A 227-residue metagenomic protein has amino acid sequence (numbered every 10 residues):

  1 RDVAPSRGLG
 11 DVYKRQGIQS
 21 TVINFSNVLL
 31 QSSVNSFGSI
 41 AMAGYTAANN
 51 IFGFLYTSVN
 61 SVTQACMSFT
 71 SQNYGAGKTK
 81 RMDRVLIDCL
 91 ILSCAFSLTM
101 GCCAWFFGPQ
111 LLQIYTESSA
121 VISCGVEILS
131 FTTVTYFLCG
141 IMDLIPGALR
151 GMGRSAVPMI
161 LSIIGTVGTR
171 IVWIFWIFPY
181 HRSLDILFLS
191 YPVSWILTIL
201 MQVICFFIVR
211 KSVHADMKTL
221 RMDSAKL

Functional and structural regions predicted by a protein language model:
R1-Y13: Single conserved hydrophobic/aromatic residue that forms the stacking wall/gate of nucleotide- or nucleobase-binding
G17-S32, S36, I51-A65, G101 (+5 more regions): Hydrophobic alpha-helical transmembrane bundles that constitute the permease/transmembrane domains of multi-pass
Q19, W176, P192-L227: C-terminal transmembrane helix end/exit motif
T21-N50, F54, Q72, Q110-S119 (+1 more regions): Helix-terminus/linker motif at the lipid-water interface of multi-pass membrane proteins
G44-G108, C139-S162: Small-residue-rich hydrophobic transmembrane alpha-helices
T99-I122, V126: Short membrane-interface helical motifs at transmembrane helix boundaries in multi-pass membrane transporters
G108, S123, T166-L200, H214: Membrane-interface helix-loop junctions in multi-pass transport and translocation proteins
S119-M142: Alpha-helical transmembrane segments of multi-pass membrane proteins
